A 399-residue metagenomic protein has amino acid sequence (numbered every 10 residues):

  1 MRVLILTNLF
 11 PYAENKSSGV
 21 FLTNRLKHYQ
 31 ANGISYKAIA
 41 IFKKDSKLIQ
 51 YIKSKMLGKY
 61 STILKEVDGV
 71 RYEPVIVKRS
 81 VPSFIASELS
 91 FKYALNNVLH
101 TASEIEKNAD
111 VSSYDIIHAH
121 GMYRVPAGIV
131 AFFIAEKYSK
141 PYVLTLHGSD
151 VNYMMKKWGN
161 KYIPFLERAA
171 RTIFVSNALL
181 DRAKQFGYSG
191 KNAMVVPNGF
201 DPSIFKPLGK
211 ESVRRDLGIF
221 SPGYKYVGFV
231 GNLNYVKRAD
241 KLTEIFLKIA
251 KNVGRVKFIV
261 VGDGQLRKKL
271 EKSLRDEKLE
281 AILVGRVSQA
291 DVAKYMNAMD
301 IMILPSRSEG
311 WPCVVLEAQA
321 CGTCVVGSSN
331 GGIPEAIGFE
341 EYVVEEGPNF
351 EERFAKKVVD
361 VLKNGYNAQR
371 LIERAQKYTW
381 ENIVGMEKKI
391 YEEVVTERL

Functional and structural regions predicted by a protein language model:
L4, F220-K237, T243-L247: Conserved donor-binding/catalytic core segment of Leloir-type glycosyltransferases
A178, G199: Carbohydrate-associated surface elements
K206-F220, A368: A short helix/loop element that forms part of the nucleotide-sugar donor recognition site in Leloir-type
E271-V287: Nucleotide-activated donor-binding/catalytic signature segment of Leloir-type glycosyltransferases, i.e., the conserved
R286-V287, K294-M299: Short alpha-helical donor nucleotide-sugar binding micro-motif in glycosyltransferases
R307: Aromatic "clamp/platform" in nucleotide-sugar-dependent glycosyltransferases that forms part of the donor/acceptor
C324-G327: Short hydrophobic beta-strand element within catalytic cores of glycosyltransferases and related nucleotide-activated
P334-V359: Change "using UDP/GDP/dTDP sugars" to "using nucleotide sugars
